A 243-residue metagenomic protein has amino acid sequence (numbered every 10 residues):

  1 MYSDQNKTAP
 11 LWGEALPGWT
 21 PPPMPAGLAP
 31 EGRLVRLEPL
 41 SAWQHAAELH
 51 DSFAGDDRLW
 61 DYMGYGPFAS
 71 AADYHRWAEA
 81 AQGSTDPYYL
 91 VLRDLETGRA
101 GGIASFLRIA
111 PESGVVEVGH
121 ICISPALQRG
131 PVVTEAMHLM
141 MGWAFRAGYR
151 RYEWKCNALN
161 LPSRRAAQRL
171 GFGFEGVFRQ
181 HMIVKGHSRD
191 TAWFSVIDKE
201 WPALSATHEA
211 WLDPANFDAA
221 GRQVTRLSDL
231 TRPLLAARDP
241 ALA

Functional and structural regions predicted by a protein language model:
M1-G130, W143, H187-T191, V196-P202 (+1 more regions): GNAT-family acyltransferases
V133: Short, conserved glycine- and acidic-residue-centered signature motifs in active-site or ligand-binding loops
M140: Flexible ATP-lid and adjacent glycine-rich G1/G2 motifs of the Bergerat
F145-C156: Conserved GNAT acetyl-CoA-binding A-motif
W154-R164: Conserved beta-strand-loop-alpha-helix junction that forms the acyl-donor binding cleft
A166-A167, F194: Conserved active-site tyrosine of GNAT-family acetyltransferases
G173-H187: Conserved catalytic-core motifs of GNAT/GCN5-like acyltransferases
